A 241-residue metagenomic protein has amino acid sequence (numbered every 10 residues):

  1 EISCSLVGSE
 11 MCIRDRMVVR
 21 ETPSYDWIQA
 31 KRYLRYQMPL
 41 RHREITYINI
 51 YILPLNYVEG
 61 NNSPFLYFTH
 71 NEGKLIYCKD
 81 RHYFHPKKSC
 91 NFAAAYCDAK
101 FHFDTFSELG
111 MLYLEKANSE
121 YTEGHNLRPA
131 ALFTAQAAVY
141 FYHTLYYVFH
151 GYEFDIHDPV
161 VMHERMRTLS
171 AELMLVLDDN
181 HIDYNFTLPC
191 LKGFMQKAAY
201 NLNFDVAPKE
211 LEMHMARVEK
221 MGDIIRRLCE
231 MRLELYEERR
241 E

Functional and structural regions predicted by a protein language model:
E1-S3, S24-T134, A138-E241: Catalytic core of pol beta-like nucleotidyltransferases
I2-G8, C12: Single conserved hydrophobic/aromatic residue that forms the stacking wall/gate of nucleotide- or nucleobase-binding
M11-C12, R16, A137: Short, small-hydrophobic-rich alpha-helical interface motif
R16-M17, I50: Hydrophobic beta-strand residues in large extracellular and virion-surface proteins
V18-T22: Short beta-strand-to-loop capping motifs
